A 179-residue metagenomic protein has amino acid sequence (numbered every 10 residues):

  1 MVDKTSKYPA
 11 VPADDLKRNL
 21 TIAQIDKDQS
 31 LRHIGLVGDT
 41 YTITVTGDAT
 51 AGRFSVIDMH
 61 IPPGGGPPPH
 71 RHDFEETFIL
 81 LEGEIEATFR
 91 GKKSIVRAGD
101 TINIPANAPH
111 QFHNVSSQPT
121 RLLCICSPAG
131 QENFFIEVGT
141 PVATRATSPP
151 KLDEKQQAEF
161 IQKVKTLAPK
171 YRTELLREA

Functional and structural regions predicted by a protein language model:
M1-R53, K151-A179: A short, N-terminal "cap"/entry segment at the start of jelly-roll beta-barrel domains of the cupin/DSBH fold
I43, V56-D58, T77, K93 (+1 more regions): Conserved hydrophobic/aromatic beta-strand scaffold that supports enzyme active sites
V45-T46, G66-H72, H113-V115: Short histidine-centered beta-strand/loop micro-motifs that create catalytic or ligand/metal-coordination sites
T50, E86, A106-E132: Ligand-binding loop in jelly-roll beta-barrel domains
V56-P63, R71-F89, I125-P128: Short, conserved beta-strand element in jelly-roll/cupin
P63-G65, D73-F74, K92, A108-P109 (+2 more regions): A generic "binding-loop/recognition-motif" signal
E84, G91-P109: Short acidic-glycine-tyrosine-enriched beta hairpin
Q118-T166: A contiguous, mid-protein "functional segment" used to position or interact with cofactors/ions or partner subunits
